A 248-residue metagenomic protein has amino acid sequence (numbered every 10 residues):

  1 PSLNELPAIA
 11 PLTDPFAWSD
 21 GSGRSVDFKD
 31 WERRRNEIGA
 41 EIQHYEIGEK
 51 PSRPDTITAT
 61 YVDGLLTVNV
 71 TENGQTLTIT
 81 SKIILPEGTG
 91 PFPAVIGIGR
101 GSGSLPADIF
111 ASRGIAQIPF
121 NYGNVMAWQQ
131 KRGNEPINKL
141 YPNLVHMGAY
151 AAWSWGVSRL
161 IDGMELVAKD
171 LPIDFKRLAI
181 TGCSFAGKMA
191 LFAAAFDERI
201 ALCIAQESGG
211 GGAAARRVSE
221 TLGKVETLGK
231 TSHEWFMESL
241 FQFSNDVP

Functional and structural regions predicted by a protein language model:
P1-I79: N-terminal targeting or regulatory segments adjacent to alpha/beta-hydrolase or S9 domains
T80-K82, G90-R100: Short beta-strand element of the alpha/beta-hydrolase
A94-G97, A116-N121, A179-T181, A201-Q206: Structural recognition of the beta-strand scaffold that forms the well-ordered cores of secreted hydrolase catalytic
G97-D170, G209-S219: Cap/lid segment of the alpha/beta-hydrolase catalytic domain
K169, L202-P248: Mobile cap/lid helix-loop segments that gate and shape the active-site cleft of serine hydrolases
P172-S184: Alpha/beta-hydrolase fold nucleophile elbow
G182-F192: Glycine-rich nucleophile elbow surrounding the catalytic serine of serine-hydrolase chemistry
A195-A201: Conserved hydrolase catalytic core segment
